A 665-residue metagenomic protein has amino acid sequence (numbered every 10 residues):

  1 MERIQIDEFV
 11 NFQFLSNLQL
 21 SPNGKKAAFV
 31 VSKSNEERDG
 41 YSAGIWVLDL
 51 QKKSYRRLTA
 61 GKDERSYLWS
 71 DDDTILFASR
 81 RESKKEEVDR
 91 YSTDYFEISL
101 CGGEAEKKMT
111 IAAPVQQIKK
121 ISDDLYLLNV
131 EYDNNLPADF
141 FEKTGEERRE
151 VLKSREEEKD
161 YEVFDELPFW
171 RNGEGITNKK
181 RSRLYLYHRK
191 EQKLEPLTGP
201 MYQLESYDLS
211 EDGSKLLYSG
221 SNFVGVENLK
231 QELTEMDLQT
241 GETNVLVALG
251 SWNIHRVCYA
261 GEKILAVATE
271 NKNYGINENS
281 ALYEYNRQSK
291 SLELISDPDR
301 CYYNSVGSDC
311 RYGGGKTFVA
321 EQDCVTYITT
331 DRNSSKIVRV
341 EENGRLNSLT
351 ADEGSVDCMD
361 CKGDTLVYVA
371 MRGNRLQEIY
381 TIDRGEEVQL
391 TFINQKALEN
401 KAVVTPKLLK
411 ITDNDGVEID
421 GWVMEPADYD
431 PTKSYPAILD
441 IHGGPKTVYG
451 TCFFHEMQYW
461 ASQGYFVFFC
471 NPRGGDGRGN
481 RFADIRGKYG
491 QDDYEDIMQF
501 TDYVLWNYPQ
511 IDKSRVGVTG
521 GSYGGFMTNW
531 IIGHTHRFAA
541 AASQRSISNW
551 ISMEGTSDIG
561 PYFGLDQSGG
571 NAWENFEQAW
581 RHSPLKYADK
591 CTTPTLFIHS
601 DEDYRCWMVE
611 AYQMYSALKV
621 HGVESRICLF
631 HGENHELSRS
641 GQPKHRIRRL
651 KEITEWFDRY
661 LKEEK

Functional and structural regions predicted by a protein language model:
I4-F9, S54-L58, E104-M109, K193-T198 (+4 more regions): A short beta-strand motif characteristic of beta-propeller blades
D7-A43, K179, Y207: Beta-strand-rich domains and repeat architectures in extracellular enzymes and scaffolds, especially beta-propellers
F12-A27, G61-A78, A112-Y126, E158-Y161 (+10 more regions): Conserved beta-propeller blade repeats
E37-S42, K84-S92, G175-R181, G225-Q231 (+3 more regions): Short, solvent-exposed loop/turn segments at conserved positions within beta-propeller repeat blades
A43, Y132-Y185, S280-Y283, I295-P298 (+2 more regions): Predominantly five- to eight-bladed beta-propeller fold
D49-K53, S99-G103, H188-Q192, D237-G241 (+3 more regions): Short loop/turn segments that connect beta-strands within beta-propeller blades
I393-S514, G521, G555: Cap/lid segment of the alpha/beta-hydrolase catalytic domain
P472-K665: Active-site-proximal cap/loop segments of hydrolase catalytic domains
